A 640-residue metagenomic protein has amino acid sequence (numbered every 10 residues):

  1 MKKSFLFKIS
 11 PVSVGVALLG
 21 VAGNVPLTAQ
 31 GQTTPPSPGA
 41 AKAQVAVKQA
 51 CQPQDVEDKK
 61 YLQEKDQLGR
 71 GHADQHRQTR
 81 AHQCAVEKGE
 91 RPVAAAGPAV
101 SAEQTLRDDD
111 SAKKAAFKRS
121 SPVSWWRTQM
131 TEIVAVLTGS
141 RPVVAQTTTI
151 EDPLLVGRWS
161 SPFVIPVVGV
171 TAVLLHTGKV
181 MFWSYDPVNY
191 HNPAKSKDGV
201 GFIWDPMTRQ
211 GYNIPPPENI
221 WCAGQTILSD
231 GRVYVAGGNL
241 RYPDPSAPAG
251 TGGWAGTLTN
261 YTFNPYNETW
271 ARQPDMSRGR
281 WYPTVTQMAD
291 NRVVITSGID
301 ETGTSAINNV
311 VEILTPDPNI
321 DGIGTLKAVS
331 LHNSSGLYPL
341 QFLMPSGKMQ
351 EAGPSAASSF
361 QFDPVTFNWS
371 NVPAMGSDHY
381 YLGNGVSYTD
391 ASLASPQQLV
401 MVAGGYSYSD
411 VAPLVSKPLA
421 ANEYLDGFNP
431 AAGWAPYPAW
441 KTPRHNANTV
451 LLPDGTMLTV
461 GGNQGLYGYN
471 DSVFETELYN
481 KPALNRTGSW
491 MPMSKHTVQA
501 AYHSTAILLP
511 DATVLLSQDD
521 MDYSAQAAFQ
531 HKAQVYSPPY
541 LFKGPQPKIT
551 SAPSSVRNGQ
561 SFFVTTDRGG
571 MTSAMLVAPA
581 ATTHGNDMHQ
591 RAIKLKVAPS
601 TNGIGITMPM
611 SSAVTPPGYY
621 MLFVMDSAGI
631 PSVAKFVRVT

Functional and structural regions predicted by a protein language model:
K2-P26: Gram-negative bacterial Sec-dependent N-terminal signal peptides
Q32-T640: Kelch-like beta-propeller repeat domains
